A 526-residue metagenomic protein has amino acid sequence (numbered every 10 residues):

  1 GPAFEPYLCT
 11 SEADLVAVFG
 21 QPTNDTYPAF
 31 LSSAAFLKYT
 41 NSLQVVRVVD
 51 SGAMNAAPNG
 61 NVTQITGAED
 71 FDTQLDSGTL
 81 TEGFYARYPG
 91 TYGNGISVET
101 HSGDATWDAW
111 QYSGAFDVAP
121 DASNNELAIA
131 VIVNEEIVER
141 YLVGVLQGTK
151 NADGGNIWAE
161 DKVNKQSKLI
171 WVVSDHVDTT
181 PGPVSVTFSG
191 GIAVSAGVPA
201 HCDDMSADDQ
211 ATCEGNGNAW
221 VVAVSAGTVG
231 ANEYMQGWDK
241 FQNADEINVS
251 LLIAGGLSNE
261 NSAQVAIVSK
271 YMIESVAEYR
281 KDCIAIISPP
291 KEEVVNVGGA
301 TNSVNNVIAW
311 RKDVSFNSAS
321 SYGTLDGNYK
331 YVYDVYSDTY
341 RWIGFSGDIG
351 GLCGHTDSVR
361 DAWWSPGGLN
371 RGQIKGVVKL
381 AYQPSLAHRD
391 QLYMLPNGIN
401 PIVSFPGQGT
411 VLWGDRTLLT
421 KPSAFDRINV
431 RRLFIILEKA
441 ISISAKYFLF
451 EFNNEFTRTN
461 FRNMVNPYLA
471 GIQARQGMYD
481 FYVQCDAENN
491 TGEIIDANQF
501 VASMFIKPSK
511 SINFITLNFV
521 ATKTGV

Functional and structural regions predicted by a protein language model:
G1-D70, E82-G83, R87, N232-V526: Structured, hydrophobic secondary-structure cores that serve as assembly/anchoring elements
C9, Y141-V143, A207: Conserved aromatic
T40, A53-S167: Extended, Lys/Arg-rich, non-catalytic nucleic-acid recognition/anchoring regions of very large nucleic-acid-interacting
T40-L43, N124-A128, I170, P183-V184 (+3 more regions): A broad structural signal for short, well-ordered beta-strand segments within beta-sheet-rich domains
Q44, T79-G83, S97-E99, A128-A130 (+3 more regions): Ser/Thr- (and often Asn-) enriched beta-sheet segments in non-cytosolic proteins
F116-A122, K150, N156-V163, H176-T179 (+4 more regions): Generic structural signal for beta-strand residues in well-ordered domains
V173-V198, A223-Y234: Long, low-complexity, polar/charged, intrinsically disordered or flexibly structured peripheral segments
P199-V222: Extracellular/cell-surface secretome signature
